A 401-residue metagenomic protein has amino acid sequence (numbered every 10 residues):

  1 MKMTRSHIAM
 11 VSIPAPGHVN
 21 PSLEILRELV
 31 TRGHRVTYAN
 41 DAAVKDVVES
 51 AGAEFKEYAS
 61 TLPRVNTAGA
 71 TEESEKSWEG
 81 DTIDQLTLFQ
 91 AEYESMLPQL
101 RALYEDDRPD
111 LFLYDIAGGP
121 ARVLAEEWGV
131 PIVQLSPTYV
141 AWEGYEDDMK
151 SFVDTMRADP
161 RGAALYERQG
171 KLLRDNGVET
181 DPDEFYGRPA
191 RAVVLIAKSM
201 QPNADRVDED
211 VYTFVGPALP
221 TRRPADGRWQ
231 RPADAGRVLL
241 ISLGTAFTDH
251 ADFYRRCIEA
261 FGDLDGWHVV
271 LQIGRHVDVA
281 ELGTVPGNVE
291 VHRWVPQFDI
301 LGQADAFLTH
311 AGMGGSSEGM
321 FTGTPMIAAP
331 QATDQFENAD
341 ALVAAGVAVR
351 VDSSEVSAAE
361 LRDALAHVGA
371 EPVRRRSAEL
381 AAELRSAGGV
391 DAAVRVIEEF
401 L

Functional and structural regions predicted by a protein language model:
M1-K56: N-terminal subdomain of nucleotide-sugar transferases
K2, Q201-A306: Donor-nucleotide binding loops and adjacent catalytic segments primarily of GT-B fold Leloir glycosyltransferases
L26, F112, H292-A341: A donor-sugar binding/catalytic signature common to diverse glycosyltransferases and related nucleotide-sugar
E54-R108: Phosphate/nucleotide-donor binding subsite
F89-A163, S199: Conserved nucleotide-sugar donor-interacting segment of glycosyltransferase catalytic cores, predominantly GT-B
I132-D205, E209-V211: Active-site-proximal region of nucleotide-activated glycan assembly enzymes, centered on histidine/acidic-rich loops
T333-A364, R375: Change "using UDP/GDP/dTDP sugars" to "using nucleotide sugars
E360-L401: C-terminal amphipathic helix plus adjacent low-complexity, charged tail appended to glycosyltransferase catalytic
